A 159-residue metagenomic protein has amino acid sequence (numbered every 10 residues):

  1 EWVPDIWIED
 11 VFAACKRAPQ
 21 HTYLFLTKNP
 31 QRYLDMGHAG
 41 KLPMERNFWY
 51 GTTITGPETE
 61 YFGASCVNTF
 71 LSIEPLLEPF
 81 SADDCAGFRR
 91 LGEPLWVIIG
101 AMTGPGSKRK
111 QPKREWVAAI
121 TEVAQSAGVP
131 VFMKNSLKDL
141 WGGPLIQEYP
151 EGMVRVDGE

Functional and structural regions predicted by a protein language model:
E1-F132: Conserved AdoMet/S-adenosylmethionine-binding subsite of the radical SAM
L137-E159: C-terminal accessory extensions appended to soluble enzyme cores
